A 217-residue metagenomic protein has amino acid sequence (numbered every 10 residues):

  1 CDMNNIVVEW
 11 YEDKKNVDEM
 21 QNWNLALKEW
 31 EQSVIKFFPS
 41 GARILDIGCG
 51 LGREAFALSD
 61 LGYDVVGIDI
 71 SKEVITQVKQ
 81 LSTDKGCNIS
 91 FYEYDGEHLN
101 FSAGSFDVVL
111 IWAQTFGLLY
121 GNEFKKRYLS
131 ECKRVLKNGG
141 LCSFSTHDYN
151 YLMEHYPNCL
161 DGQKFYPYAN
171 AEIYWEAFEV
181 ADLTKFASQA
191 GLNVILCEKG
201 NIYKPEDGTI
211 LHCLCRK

Functional and structural regions predicted by a protein language model:
C1-P39, A57: Conserved class I S-adenosyl-L-methionine
G48-G52: Class I SAM-dependent methyltransferase "Motif I" SAM/SAH-binding loop
R53-H98: Class I SAM-dependent methyltransferase SAM/SAH-binding core
E97-V109: A short acidic, Gly/Pro-enriched loop at the edge of an enzyme's catalytic core that lines a small-molecule cofactor
V108-E123: A short SAM/SAH-binding and catalytic strip from SAM-dependent methyltransferases
K126-N138: A short glycine-rich, Lys/Arg-flanked "PGG" loop and its adjoining helix->strand segment in the class I
L141-K164: Conserved class I S-adenosyl-L-methionine
Y174-G191: Short alpha-helix
